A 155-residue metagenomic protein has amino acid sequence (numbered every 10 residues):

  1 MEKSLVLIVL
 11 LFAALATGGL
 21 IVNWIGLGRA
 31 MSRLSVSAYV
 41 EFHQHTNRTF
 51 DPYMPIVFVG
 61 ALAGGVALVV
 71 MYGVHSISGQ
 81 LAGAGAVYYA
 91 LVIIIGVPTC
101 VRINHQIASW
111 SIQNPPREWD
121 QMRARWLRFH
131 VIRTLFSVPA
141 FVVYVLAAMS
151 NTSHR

Functional and structural regions predicted by a protein language model:
E2-A14, V70-M71, H75-L91: Interfacial segments of alpha-helical transmembrane regions
E2-S4, A13-G60, H105-A124: Interfacial loop at the N-terminal end of multi-pass membrane proteins
A14, V66, A90, V142-V145: Hydrophobic residues within the alpha-helical transmembrane core of Major Facilitator Superfamily
V57-L68, T134-V142: Core segments of transmembrane alpha-helices that mediate helix-helix packing or line hydrophobic substrate/ligand
A90-P98: Mid-bilayer segments of alpha-helical transmembrane spans in multi-pass integral membrane proteins that mediate
L146-R155: Juxtamembrane boundary at the C-terminal end of a transmembrane helix
